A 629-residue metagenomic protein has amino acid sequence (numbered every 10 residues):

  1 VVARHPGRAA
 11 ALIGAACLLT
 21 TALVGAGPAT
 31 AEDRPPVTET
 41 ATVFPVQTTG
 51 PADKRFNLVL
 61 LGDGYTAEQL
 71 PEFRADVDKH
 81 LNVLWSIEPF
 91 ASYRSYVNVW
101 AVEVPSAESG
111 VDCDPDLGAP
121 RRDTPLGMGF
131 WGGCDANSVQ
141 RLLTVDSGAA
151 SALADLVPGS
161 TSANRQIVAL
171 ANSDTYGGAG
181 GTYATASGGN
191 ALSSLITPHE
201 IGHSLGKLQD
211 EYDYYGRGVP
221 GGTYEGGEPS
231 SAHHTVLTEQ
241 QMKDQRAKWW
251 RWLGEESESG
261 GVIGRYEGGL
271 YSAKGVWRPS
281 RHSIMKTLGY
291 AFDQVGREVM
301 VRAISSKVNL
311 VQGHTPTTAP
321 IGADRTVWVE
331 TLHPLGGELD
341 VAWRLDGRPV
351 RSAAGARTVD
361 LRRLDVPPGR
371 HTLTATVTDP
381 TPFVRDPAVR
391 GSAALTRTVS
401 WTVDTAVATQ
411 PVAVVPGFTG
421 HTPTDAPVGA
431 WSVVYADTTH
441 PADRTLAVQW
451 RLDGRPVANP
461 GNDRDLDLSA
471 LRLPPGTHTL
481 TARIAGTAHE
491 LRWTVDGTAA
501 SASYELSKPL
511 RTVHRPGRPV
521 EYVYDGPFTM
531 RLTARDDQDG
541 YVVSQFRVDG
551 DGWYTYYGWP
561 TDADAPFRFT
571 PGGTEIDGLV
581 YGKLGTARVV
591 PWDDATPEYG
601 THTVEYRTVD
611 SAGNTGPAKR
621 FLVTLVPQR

Functional and structural regions predicted by a protein language model:
V1-A31: Secretory targeting and sorting signals
E32-A154, G188, F383: Propeptide-to-catalytic entry region of secreted or membrane-anchored zinc metalloproteases
N57-G62, N98-A101, Q166-L170, I196-T197 (+2 more regions): Structural recognition of the beta-strand scaffold that forms the well-ordered cores of secreted hydrolase catalytic
L70-F73, G177-P198: Short pre-active-site segment immediately N-terminal to the catalytic Zn-binding motif
G110-C113, A149-S187: Catalytic zinc-binding patch centered on the HExxH motif and its immediate surroundings that defines zinc-dependent
I201-R217: Catalytic Zn2+-binding segment of zinc metalloproteases
Y212-T358, H371-R397, W401-T419, H440-A442: Replace "(M1/M4/M9/M12/WLM)" with "(e.g., M1/M4/M8/M9/M12/M26/WLM)" and add "not limited to" to clarify scope
T315-T331, L335, P382-R455, N459 (+2 more regions): Low-complexity, disordered linker/stalk regions enriched in Pro/Thr/Ser/Gly
